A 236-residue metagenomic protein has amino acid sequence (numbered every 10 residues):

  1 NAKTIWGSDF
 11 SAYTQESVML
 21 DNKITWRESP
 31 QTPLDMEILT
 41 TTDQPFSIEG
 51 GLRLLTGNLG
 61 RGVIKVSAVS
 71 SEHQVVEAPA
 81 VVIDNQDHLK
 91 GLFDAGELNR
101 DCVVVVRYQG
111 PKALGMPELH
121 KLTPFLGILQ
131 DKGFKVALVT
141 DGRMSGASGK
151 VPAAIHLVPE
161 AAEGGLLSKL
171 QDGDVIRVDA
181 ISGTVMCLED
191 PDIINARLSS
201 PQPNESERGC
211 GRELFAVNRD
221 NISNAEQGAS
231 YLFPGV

Functional and structural regions predicted by a protein language model:
N1-K135, V139-E160, G165-V236: Catalytic or ion-coupling anion/metal-binding cores of large enzyme and transporter domains
